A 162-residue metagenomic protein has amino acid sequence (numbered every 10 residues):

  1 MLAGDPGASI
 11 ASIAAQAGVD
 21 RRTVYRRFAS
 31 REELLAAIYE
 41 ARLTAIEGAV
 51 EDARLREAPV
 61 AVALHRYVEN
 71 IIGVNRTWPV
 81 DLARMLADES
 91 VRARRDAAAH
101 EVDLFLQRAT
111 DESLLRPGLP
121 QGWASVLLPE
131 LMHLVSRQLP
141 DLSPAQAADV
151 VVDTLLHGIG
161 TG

Functional and structural regions predicted by a protein language model:
A3-E33: Helix-turn-helix
S12, E33, V62-N70, W123-L127 (+3 more regions): Amphipathic alpha-helical interaction segments
T23, V74, E130-V135: Amphipathic alpha-helical interface segments
E33, I72-L104, T110, S136-R137: Short secondary-structure transition hinges
L35-R42: Alpha-helical DNA-contacting segments of helix-turn-helix folds
A37, G48-R76, A87-V91: Hydrophobic alpha-helical connector segments
V62, S90-R94, D111-L127, L142-A147: All-alpha amphipathic helical-bundle segments outside canonical DNA-binding/catalytic cores that form hydrophobic
R66, H100, L104-L114, R137-G162: C-terminal peripheral helix-coil segments that are non-catalytic and often amphipathic
